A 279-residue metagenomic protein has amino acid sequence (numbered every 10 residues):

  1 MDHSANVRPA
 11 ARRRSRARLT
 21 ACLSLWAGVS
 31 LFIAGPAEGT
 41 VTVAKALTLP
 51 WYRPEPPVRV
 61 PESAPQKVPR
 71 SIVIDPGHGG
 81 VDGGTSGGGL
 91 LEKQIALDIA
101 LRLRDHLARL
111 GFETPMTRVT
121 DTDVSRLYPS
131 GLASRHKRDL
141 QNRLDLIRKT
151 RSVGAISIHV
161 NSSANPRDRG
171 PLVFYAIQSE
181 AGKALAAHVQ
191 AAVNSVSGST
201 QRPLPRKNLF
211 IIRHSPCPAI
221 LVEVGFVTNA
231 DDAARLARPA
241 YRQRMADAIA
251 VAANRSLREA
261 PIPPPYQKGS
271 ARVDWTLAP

Functional and structural regions predicted by a protein language model:
M1-P279: Catalytic-site microenvironment of enzymes that process N-acetyl-hexosamine-containing cell-wall polysaccharides
